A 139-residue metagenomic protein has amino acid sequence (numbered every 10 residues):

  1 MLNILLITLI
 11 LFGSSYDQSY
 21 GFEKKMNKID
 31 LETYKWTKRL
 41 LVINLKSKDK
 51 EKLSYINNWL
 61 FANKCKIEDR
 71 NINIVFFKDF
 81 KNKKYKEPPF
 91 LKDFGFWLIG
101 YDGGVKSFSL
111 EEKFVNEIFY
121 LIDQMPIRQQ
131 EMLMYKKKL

Functional and structural regions predicted by a protein language model:
L2-L139: Non-catalytic interaction/Regulatory regions outside core domains
